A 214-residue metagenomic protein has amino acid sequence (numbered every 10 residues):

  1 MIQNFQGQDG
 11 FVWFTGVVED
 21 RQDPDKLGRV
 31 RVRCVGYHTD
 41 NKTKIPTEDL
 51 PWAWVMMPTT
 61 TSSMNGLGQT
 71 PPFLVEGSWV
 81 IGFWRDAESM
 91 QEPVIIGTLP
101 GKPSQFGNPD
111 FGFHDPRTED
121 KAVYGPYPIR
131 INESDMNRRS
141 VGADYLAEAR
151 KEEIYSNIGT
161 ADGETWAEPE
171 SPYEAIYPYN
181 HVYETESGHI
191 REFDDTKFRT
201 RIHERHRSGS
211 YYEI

Functional and structural regions predicted by a protein language model:
M1-I214: Amphipathic alpha-helical and helix-coil boundary elements used as assembly and membrane-proximal scaffolds
